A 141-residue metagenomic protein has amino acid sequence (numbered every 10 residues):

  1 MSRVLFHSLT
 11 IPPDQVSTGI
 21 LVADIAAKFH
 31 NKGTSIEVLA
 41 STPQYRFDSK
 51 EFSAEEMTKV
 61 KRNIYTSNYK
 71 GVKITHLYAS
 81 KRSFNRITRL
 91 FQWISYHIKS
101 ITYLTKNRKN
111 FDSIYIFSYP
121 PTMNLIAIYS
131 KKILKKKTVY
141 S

Functional and structural regions predicted by a protein language model:
M1-R62: N-terminal subdomain of nucleotide-sugar transferases
S2-V4, S113, S130-S141: Active-site proximal beta-strand in glycosyltransferases
L9, A79-T88, L134-S141: Acceptor-binding helix/loop patch of EC 2.4 sugar-transfer enzymes, predominantly nucleotide-sugar-dependent
Q15, R46-F47, N85, T122-N124: Short catalytic/ligand-binding loop motif for oxyanion handling, primarily in non-cytosolic enzymes, centered on
H30, N68, K132: Anion (oxyanion) recognition and catalysis
S41-L104: A conserved catalytic-core segment of Leloir-type glycosyltransferases
K73-H76, Y103-M123, K136-V139: Short N-terminal targeting/anchoring amphipathic segment
L125-Y129: Hydrophobic alpha-helical segments in the ANL/AMP-binding
